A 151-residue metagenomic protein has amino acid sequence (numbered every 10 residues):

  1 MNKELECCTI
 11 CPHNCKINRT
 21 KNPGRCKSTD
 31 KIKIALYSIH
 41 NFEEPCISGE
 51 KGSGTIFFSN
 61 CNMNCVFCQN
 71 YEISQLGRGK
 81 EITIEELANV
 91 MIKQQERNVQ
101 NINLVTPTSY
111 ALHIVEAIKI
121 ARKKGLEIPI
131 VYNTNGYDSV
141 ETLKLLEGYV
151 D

Functional and structural regions predicted by a protein language model:
M1-N2: Intrinsically disordered, low-complexity regulatory segments in eukaryotic proteins
L5-C8, P12, P23, T55-F58 (+1 more regions): Residues immediately within or flanking Cys/His clusters that coordinate Zn2+ in small zinc-binding modules
I10-R19, P23-R25, V66-I73: Iron-sulfur cluster-binding cysteine motifs and their immediate structural context in ferredoxin-like electron-transfer
K27-E147: Conserved Radical SAM active-site core
D151: Receiver (REC) domain switch/active-site residues of two-component response regulators
